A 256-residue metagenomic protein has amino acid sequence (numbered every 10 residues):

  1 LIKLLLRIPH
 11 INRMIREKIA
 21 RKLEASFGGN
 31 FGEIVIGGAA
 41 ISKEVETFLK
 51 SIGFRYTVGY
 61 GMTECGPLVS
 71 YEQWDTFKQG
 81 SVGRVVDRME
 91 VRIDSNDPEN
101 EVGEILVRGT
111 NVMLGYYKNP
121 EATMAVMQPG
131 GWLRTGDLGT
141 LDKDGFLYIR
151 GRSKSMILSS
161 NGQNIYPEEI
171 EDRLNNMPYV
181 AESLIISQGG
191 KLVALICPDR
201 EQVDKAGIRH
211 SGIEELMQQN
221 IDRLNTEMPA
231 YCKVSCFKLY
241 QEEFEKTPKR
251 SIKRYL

Functional and structural regions predicted by a protein language model:
L1-F77, A181: Gly/Ser/Thr-rich phosphate-binding loop
G38, V91, G145, L174 (+3 more regions): Residue-level signal for inorganic ion chemistry
S51-V102, L106-M113: Extended hydrophobic/aromatic segments used for targeting, binding, or gating
G61-C65, T135, S159-S160, T247-K249: Ser/Thr-glycine-rich phosphate-binding loops at phosphate-binding pockets of nucleotides, nucleotide cofactors
V85, R92, E99-S159: Conserved ATP-binding/catalytic segment of the ANL
G109, L114-G115, L138-M228: AMP-binding/adenylate-forming catalytic core of the ANL superfamily
C197, L239-L256: Flexible lysine-rich "adenylation lid" loop at the C-terminal edge of ANL adenylation domains
